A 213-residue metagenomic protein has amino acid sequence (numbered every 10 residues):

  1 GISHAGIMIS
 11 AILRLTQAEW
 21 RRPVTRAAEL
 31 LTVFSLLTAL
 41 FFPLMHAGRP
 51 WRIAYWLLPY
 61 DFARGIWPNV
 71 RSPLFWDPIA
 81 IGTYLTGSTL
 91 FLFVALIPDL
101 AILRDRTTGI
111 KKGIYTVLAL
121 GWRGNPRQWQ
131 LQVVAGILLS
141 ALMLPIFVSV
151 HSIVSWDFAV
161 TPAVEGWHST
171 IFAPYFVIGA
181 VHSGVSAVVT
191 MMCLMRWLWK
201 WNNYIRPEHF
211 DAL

Functional and structural regions predicted by a protein language model:
G1-W51: Membrane helical hairpin/interfacial module
A18, G65-L213: Long, contiguous internal "core" modules enriched in hydrophobic/ aromatic residues
T25, L44, Y60-D61, R106: General N-terminal targeting signals
R26, Y55-W56, F176: Charged/polar, solvent-exposed surface patches and flexible loops
R49-Y55, D99-L103: Juxtamembrane/interfacial segments flanking transmembrane helices
R52-P68: Membrane-interfacial helical/loop segments at transmembrane boundaries in membrane proteins
